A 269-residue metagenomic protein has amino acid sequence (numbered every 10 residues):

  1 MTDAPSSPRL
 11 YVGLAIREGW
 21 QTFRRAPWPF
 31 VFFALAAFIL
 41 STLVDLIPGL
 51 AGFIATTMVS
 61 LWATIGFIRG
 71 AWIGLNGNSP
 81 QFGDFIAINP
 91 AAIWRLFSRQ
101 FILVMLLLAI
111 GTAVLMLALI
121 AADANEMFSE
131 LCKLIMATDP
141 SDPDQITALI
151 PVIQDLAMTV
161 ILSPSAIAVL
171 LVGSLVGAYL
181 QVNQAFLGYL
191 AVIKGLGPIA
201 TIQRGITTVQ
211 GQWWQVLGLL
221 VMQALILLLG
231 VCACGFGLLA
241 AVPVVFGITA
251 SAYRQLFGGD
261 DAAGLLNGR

Functional and structural regions predicted by a protein language model:
M1-R269: Hydrophobic alpha-helical membrane segments
